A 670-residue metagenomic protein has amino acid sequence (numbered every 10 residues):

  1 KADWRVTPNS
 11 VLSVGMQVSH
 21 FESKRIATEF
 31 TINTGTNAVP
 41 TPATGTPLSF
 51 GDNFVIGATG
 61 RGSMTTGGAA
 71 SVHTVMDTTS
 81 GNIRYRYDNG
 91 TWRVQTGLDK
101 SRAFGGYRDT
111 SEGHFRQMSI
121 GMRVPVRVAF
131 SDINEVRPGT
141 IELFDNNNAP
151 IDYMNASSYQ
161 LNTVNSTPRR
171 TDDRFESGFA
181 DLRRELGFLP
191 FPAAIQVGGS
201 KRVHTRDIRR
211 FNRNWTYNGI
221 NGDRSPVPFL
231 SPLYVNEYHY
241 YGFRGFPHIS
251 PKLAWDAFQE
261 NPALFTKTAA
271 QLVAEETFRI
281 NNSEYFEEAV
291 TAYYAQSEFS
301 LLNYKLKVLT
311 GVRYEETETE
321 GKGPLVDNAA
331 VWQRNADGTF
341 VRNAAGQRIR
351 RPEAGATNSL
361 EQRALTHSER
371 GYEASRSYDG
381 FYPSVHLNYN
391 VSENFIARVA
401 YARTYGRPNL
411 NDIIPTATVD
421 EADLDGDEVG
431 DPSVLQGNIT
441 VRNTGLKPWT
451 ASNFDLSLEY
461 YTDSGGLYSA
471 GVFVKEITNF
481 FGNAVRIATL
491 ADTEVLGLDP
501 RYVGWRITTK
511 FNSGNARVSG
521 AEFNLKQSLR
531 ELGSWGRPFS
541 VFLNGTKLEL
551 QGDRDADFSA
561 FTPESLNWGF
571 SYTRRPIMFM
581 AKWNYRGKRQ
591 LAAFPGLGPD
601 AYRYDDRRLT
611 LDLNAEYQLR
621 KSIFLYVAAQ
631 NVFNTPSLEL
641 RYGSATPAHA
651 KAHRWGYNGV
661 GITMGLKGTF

Functional and structural regions predicted by a protein language model:
K1-G51, I56-A58, T66, T74-I83 (+1 more regions): Transmembrane beta-barrel wall of Gram-negative outer-membrane proteins
N9, R86, T91-Q95, N134 (+7 more regions): Short loop/turn motifs that connect adjacent beta-strands in outer-membrane beta-barrel proteins
V18-K24, I32, N89, K100-G106 (+15 more regions): Transmembrane beta-strands of outer-membrane beta-barrel pores
A43-S63, R123-N162, F211, I220-N281 (+3 more regions): Flexible glycine-rich, low-complexity coil/linker segments exposed to the extracellular/periplasmic environment
A69, T74-T78, N282, F286 (+8 more regions): Outer-membrane beta-barrel signature, preferentially recognizing the C-terminal barrel domain of Gram-negative
T205, I280-E284, R351, N358 (+5 more regions): Surface-exposed extracellular loop regions of Gram-negative outer-membrane beta-barrel proteins, predominantly
G219, G587-A592, A615-F670: C-terminal beta-signal and adjacent terminal beta-strands/loops of Gram-negative outer-membrane beta-barrel proteins
V472-I477, F481-A593: Gram-negative outer-membrane beta-barrel transporters
